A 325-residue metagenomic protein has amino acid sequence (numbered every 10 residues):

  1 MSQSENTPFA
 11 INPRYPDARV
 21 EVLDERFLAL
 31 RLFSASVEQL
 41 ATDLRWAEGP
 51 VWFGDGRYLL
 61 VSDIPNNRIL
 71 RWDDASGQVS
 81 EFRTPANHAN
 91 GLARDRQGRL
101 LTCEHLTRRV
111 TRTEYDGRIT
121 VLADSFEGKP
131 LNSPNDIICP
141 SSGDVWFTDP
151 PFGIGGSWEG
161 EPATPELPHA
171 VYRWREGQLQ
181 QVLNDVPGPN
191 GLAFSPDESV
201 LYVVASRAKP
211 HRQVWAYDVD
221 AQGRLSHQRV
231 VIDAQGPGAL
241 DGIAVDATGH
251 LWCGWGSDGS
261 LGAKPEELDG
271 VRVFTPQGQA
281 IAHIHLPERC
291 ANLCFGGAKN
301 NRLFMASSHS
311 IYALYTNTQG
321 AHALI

Functional and structural regions predicted by a protein language model:
M1-I325: Sequence-structural signature of mature extracellular/luminal beta-sheet repeat domains, prominently beta-propellers
